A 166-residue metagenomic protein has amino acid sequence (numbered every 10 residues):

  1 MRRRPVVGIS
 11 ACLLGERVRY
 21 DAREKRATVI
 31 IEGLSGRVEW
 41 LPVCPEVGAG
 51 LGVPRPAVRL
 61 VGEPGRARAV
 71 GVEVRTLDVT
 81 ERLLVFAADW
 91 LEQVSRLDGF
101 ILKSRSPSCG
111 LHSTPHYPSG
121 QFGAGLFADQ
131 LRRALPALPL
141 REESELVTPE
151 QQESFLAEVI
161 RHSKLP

Functional and structural regions predicted by a protein language model:
M1-V38: N-terminal phosphate-binding or glycine-rich loops at protein starts, especially the Walker A/P-loop of NTPases
V6, D98-I101: Structural motif
S10-A11, C44, I101-R105: Short beta-strand segments
E16-Y20, R75-D78, H112-Q121: Flexible, glycine/proline-enriched loop segments at strand-loop-helix junctions that form or flank small-ligand binding
R17, L51-G52, S108-H112, P149-E150: Short catalytic/ligand-binding loop motif for oxyanion handling, primarily in non-cytosolic enzymes, centered on
I31-E32, V38-A67: Short, surface-exposed acidic-centric catalytic microdomains
G65-A88, F122-P166: Divalent-metal-activated hydrolytic enzyme cores
R105-L131: Short Gly/Thr/Asp-enriched flexible loops that form oxyanion-binding sites at enzyme active sites
